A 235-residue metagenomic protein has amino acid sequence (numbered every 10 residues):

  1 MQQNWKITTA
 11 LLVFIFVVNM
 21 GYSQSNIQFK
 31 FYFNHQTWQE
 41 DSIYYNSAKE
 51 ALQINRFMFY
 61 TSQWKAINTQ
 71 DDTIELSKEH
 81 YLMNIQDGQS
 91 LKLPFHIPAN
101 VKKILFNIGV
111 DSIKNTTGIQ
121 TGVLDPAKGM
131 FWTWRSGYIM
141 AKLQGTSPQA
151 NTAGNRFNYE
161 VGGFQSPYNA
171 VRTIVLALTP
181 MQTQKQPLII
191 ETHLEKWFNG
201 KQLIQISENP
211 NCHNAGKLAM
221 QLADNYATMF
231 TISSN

Functional and structural regions predicted by a protein language model:
M1-Q28: Bacterial Sec-dependent N-terminal signal peptides
Q24-N235: A short, solvent-exposed, low-complexity linear motif enriched for acidic/polar residues with Pro/Gly/Ser/Thr
